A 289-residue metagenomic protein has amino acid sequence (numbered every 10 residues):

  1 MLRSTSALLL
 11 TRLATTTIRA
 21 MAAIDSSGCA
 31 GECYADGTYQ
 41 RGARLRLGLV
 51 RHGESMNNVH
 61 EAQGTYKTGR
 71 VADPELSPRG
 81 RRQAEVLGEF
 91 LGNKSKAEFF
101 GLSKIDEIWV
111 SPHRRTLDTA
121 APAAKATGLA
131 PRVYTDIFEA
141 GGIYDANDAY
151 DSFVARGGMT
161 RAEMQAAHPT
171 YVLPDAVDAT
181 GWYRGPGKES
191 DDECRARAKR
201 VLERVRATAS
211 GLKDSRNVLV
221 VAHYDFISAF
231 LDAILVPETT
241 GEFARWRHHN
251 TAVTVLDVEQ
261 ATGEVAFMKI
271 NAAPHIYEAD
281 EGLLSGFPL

Functional and structural regions predicted by a protein language model:
T5, L9-D106, A121, K125-L129 (+1 more regions): An N-terminal RHG(E/S)-centered segment typical of histidine phosphatases
C33-D36, R41-R44, E85-L173, W246 (+1 more regions): Phosphate-coordination/substrate-recognition cap region in phosphate-metabolizing enzymes
L47, G211-D225: Generic beta-sheet signal
G69-P78, Y150-M159, E242-F243: A short acidic, glycine-rich active-site loop that binds or catalyzes chemistry on phosphate/adenosine moieties
E75, L235-E264: Domain-level recognition of soluble alpha/beta enzyme cores, biased toward histidine phosphatases/phosphomutases
K94-S103, V205-S215: Glycine-rich phosphate-binding loop signature in dinucleotide/nucleotide-binding domains
V110-S111, A196, V221-A222: Short beta-strand scaffold positions
Q165-D191: Short glycine/proline- and acidic residue-enriched helix-loop micro-motifs that form flexible lids or anion-recognition
